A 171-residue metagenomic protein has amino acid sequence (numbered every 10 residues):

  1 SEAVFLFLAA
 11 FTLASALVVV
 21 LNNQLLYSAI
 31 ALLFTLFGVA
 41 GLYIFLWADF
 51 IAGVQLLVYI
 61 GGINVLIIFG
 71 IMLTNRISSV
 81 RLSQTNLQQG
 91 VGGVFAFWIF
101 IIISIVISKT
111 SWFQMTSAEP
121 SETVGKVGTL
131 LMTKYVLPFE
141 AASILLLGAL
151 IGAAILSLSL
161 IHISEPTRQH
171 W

Functional and structural regions predicted by a protein language model:
S1-A10, Q55-L66: Structural signature of hydrophobic alpha-helical transmembrane segments
V4-F11, G92-F95, A142: Hydrophobic alpha-helical transmembrane segments of polytopic
T12-A16, I30-Y43, N64-I67: Hydrophobic alpha-helical segments within and immediately flanking transmembrane helices of multi-pass membrane proteins
V20-A29: Membrane-helix interface "capping/anchor" motifs
L26, L42-Y59: Charged, well-structured alpha/beta interaction segments
F45-D49, I60-A141, G148: Hydrophobic, low-charge alpha-helical segments
L145-L160: Transmembrane alpha-helical segments in integral membrane proteins
I161-W171: Single conserved hydrophobic/aromatic residue that forms the stacking wall/gate of nucleotide- or nucleobase-binding
